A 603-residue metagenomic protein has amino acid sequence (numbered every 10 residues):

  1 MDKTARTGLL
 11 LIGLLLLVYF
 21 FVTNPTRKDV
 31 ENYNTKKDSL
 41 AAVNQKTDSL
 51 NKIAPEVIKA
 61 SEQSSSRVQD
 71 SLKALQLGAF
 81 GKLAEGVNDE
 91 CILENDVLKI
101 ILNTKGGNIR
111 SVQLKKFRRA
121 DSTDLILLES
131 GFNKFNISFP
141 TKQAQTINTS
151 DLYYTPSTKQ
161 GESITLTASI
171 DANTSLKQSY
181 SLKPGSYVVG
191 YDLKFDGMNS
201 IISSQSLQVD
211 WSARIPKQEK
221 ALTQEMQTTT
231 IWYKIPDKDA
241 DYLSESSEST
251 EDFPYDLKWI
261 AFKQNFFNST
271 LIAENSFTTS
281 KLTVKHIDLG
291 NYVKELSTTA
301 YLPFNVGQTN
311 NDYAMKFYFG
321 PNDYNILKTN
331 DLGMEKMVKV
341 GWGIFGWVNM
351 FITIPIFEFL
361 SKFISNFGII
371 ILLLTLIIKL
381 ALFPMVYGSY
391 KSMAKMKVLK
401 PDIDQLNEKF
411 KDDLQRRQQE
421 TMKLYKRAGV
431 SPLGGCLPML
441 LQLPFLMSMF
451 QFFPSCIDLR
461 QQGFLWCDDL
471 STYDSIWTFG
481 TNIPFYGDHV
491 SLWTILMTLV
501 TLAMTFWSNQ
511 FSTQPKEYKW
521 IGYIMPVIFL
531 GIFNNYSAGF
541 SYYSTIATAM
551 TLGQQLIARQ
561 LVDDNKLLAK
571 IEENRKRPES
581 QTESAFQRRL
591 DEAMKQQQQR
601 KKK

Functional and structural regions predicted by a protein language model:
M1-A54, L102, Y191-G197, Q205 (+6 more regions): Helix-loop-helix
A42-V43, D48, P55, S61 (+3 more regions): Intrinsic disorder/low-complexity segments
I53-N88: Short, Gly/Pro- and small/polar-rich lid/capping loops
A54, S71, A84, E94 (+3 more regions): General structural signal for secondary-structure boundaries
G81-A84, L93, Y187, L499 (+2 more regions): Generic low-polarity alpha-helical segments
L83-M337: Soluble non-transmembrane domains of integral membrane proteins
